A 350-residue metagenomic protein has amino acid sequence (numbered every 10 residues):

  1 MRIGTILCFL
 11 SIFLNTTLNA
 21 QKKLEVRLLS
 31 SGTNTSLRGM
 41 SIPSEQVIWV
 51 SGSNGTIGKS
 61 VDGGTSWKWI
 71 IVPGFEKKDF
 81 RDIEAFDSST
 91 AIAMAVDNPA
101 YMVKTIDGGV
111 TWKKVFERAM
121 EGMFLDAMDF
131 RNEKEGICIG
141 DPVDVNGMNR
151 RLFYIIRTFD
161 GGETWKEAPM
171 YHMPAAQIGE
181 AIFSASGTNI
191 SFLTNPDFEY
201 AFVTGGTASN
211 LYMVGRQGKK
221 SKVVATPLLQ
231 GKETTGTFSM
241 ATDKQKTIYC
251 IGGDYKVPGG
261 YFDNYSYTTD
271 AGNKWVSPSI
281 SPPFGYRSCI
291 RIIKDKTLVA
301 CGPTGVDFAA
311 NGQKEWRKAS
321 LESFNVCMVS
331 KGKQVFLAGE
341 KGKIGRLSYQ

Functional and structural regions predicted by a protein language model:
M1-E25: Bacterial Sec-dependent N-terminal signal peptides
Q21-Q350: Residue-level hotspots at or immediately adjacent to binding/recognition sites across diverse folds
